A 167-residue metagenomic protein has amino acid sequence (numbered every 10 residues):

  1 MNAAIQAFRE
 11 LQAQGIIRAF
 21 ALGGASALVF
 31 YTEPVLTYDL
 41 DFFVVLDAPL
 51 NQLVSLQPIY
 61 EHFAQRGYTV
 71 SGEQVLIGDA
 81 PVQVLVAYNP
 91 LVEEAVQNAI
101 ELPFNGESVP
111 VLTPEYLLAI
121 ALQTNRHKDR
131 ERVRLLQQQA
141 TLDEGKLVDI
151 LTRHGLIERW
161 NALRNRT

Functional and structural regions predicted by a protein language model:
M1-T167: Compositionally biased terminal segments of proteins
